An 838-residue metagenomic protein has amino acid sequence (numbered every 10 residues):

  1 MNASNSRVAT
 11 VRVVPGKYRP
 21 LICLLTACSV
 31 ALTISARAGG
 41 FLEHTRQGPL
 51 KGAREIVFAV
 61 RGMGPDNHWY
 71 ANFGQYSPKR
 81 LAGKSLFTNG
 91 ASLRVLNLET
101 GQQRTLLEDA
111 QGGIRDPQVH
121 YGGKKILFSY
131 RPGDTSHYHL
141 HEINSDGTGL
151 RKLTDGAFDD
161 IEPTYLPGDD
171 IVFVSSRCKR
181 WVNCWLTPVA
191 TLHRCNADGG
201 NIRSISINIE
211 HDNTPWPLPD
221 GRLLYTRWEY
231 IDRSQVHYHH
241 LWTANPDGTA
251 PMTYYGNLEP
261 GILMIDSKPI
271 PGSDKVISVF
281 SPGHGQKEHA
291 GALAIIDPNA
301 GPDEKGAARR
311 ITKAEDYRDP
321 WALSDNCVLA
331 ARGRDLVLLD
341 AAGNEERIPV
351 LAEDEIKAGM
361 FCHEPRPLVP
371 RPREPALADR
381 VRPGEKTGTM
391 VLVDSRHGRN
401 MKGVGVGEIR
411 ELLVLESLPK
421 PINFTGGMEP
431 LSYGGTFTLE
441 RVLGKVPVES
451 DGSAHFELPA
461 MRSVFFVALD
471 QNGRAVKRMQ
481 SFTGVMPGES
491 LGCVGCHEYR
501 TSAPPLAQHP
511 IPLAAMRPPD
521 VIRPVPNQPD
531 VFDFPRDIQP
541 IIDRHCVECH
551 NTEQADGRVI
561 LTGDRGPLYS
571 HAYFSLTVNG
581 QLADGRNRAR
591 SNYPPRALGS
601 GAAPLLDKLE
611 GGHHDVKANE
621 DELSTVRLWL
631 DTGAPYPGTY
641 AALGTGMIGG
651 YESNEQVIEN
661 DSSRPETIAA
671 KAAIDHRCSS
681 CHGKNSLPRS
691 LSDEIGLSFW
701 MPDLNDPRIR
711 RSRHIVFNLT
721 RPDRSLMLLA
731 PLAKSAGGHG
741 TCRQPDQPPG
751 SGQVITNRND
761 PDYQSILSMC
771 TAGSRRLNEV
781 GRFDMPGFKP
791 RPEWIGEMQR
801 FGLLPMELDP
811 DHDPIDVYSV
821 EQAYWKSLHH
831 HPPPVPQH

Functional and structural regions predicted by a protein language model:
M1-Y18: N-terminal secretory signal peptides that target proteins for export/translocation
N5-A9, L32, A38, T577-G580: Intrinsically disordered, low-complexity serine/threonine-rich segments
Y18-P20, A38: Hydrophobic alpha-helical segments, especially transmembrane helices and their immediate juxtamembrane helical caps
I22-T33: Bacterial N-terminal signal peptides
A38-Q47, K51-A53, T88, L98 (+8 more regions): Aromatic- and Gly/Pro-enriched helix-to-coil junctions and flexible linker segments
G39-D451, E457, V476-R478, F482-G484 (+1 more regions): Sequence signature of WD/YWTD-type beta-propeller architectures
